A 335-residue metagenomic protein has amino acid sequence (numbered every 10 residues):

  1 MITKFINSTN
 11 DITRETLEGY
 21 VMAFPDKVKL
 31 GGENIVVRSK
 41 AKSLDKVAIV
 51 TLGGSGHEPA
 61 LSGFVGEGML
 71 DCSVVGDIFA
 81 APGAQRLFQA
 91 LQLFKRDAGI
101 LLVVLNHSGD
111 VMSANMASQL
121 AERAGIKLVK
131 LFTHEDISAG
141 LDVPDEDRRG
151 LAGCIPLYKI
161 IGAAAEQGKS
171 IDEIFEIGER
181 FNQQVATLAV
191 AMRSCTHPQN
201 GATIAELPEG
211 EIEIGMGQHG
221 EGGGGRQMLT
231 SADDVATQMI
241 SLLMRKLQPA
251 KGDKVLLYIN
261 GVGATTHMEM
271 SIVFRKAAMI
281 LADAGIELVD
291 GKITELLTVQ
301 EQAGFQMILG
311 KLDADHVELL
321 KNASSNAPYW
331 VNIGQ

Functional and structural regions predicted by a protein language model:
M1-I49, A314-H316, L320-Q335: N-terminal amphipathic/basic leader segments beginning at the initiator methionine
T3, V47-G54, L70-S73, G99-S108 (+4 more regions): Short glycine-rich or small-residue beta-strand-to-loop segments that form or flank ligand, phosphate, metal/Fe-S
H57, L61-D97: Glycine-rich oxoanion-binding loops at beta->alpha junctions
S73-I78, E122-D147, A284-L288: Short, acidic/small-residue loops that bind anionic groups at enzyme active sites
V111-G125, P144, E269-R275: Short Gly/Thr/Asp-enriched flexible loops that form oxyanion-binding sites at enzyme active sites
F132-E173, I177-Q184: Short alpha-helices
Q167-I272: Mixed-charge interfacial surface used for oligomerization/domain docking and macromolecular partner engagement
L242, K246-Q335: C-terminal non-catalytic interaction/assembly regions of soluble proteins
